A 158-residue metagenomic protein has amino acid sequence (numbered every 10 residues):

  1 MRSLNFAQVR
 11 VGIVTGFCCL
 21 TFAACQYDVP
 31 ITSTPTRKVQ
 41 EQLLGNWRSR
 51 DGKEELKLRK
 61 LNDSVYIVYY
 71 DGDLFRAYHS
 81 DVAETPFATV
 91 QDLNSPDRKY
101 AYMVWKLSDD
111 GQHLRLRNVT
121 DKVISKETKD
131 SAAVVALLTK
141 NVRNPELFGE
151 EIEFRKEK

Functional and structural regions predicted by a protein language model:
R2-I13: Bacterial N-terminal signal peptides that target proteins for export
T21-A24: C-terminal motif of bacterial Sec signal peptides marking the signal peptidase cleavage site
Q26-E41, R50-K158: Calycin-type beta-barrel ligand-binding domains and close structural analogs
